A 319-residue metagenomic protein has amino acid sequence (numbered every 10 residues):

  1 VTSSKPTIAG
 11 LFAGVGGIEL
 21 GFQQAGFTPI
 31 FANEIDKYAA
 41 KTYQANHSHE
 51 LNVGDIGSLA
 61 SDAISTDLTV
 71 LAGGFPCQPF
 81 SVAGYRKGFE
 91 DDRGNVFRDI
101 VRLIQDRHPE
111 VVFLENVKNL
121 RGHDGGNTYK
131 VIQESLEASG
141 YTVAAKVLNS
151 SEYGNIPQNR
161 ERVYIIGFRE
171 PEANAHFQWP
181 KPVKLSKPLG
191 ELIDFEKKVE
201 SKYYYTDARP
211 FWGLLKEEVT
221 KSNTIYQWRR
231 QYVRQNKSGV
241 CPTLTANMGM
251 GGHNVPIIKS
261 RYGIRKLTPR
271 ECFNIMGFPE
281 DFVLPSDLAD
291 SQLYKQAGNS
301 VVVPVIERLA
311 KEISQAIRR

Functional and structural regions predicted by a protein language model:
T7-A9: Conserved beta-strand elements of the Class I
L11-V15: Class I SAM-dependent methyltransferase "Motif I" SAM/SAH-binding loop
G21-T28, N46: A short, Lys/Arg-enriched amphipathic alpha-helix followed by its capping loop at the start of a domain
I30, E50, L68-T69, E110: Conserved acidic residues
D36: Conserved SAM/SAH-binding beta-strand->alpha-helix loop
K41-L51: Short, conserved SAM-binding/catalytic segment of Class I S-adenosyl-L-methionine-dependent methyltransferases
S61-L68, Q78-T243, N247-G249: Class I S-adenosyl-L-methionine
D207-R319: C-terminal target-recognition/interaction regions appended to catalytic cores
